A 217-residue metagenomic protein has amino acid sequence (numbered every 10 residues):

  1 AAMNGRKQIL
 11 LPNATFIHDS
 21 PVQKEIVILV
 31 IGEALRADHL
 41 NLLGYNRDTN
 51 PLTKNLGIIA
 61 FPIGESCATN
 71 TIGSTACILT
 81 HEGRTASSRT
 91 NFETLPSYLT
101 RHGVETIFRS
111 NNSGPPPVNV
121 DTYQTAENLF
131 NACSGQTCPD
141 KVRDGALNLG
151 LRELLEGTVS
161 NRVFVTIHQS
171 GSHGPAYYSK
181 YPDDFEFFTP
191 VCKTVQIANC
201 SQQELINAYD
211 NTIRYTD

Functional and structural regions predicted by a protein language model:
A1-L29, A34-Q196: Active-site-proximal alpha/beta segments of enzymes that process anionic O-linked groups
C77, Q196-N207: Short glycine/proline-rich turn/loop motifs
G83-T85, T137-C138, Q203-D217: Active-site rim elements
